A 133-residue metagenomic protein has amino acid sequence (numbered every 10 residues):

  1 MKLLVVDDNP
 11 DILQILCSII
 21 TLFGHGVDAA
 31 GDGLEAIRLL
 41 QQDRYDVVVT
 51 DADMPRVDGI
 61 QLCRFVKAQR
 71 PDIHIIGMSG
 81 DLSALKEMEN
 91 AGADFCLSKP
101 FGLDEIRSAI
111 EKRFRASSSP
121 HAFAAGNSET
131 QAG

Functional and structural regions predicted by a protein language model:
P10-D28: Two-component/phosphorelay signaling modules centered on CheY-like receiver
G31-E35, D58-L62: Acidic catalytic/metal-coordinating carboxylates
D51: Active-site residues of response regulator receiver
M54: Receiver (REC) domain active-site loop signature in two-component systems and cognate sites in sensor histidine kinases
G59, E89-L97: As written
I76-M78: Hydrophobic/aromatic residues positioned on beta-strands within the core alpha/beta folds
F101-K112, S118: C-terminal output helix
S117-G133: CheY-like receiver
